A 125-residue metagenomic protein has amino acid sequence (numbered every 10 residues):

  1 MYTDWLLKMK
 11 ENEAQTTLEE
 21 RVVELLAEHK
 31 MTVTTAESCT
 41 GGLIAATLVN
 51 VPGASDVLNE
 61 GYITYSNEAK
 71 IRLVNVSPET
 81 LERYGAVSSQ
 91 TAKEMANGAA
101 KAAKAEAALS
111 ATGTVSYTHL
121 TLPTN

Functional and structural regions predicted by a protein language model:
Y2-L120: Short alpha-helical segments enriched in small residues
T121-N125: A short, hydrophobic C-terminal helix/tail in secreted or cell-surface proteins
